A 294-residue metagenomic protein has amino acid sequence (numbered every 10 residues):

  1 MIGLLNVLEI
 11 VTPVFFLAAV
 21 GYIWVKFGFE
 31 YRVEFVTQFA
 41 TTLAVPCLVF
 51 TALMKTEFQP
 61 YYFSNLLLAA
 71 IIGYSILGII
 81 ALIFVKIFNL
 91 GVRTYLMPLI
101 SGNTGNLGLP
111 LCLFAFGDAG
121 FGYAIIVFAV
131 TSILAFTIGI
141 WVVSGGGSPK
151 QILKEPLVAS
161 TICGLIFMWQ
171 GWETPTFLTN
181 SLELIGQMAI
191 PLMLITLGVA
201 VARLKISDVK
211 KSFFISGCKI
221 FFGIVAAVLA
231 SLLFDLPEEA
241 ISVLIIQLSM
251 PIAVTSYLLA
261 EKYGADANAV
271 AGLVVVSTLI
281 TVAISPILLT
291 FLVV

Functional and structural regions predicted by a protein language model:
M1-V294: Alpha-helical transmembrane segments of multi-pass small-molecule/ion transporters
